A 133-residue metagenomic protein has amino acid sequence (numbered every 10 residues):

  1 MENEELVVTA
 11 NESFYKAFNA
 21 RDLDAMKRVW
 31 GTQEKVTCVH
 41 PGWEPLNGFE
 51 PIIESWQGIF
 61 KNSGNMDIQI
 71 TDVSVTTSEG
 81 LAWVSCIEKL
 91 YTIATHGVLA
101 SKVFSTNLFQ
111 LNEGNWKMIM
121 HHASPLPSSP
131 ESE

Functional and structural regions predicted by a protein language model:
M1-R28, K35-E133: A beta-strand edge to alpha-helix "cap/lid" segment located at domain peripheries
